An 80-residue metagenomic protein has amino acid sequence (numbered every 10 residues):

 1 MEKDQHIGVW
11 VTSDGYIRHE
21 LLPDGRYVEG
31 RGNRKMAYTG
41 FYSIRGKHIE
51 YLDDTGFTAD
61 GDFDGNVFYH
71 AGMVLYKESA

Functional and structural regions predicted by a protein language model:
M1-A80: Lipid interaction determinants
